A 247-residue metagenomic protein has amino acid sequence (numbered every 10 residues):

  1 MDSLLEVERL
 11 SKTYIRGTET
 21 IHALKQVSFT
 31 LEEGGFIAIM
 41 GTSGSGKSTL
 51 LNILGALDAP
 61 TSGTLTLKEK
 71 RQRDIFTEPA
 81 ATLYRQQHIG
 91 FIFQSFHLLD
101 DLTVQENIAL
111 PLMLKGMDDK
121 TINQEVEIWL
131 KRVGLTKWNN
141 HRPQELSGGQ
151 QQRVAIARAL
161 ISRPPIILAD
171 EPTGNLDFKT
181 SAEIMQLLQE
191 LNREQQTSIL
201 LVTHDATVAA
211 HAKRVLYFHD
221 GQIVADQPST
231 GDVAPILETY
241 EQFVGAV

Functional and structural regions predicted by a protein language model:
M1, A246-V247: C-terminal end-of-chain micro-motif
L4-L5, L10-I223: ABC family nucleotide-binding domain
Q222-A246: Conserved beta-strand-loop-alpha-helix hinge in the C-terminal portion of ABC ATPase nucleotide-binding domains
